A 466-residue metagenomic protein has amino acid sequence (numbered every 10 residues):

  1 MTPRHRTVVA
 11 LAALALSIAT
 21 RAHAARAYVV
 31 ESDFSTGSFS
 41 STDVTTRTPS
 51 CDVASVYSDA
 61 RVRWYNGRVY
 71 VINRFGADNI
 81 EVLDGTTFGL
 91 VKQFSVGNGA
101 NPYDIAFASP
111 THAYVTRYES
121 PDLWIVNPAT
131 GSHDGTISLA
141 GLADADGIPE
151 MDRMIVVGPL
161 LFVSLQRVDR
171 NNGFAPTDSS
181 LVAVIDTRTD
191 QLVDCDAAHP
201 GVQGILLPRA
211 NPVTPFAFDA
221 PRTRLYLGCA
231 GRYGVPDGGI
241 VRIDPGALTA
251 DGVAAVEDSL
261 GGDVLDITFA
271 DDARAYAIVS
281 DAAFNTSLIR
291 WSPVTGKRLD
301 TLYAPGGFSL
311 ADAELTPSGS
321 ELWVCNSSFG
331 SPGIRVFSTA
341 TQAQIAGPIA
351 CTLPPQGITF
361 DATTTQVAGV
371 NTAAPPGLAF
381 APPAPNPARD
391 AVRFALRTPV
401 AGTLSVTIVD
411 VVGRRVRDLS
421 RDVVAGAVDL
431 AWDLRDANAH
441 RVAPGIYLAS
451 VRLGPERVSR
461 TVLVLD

Functional and structural regions predicted by a protein language model:
R26-V30, R68-I72, H112-V115, L161-F162 (+3 more regions): Conserved beta-propeller blade signature
D33-T36, G76-D78, S120-D122, V168-N172 (+3 more regions): Short glycine/acidic-enriched loop and turn motifs that connect beta-strands
D43-T45, D84-F88, N127-G131, D186-D190 (+3 more regions): Short loop/turn segments that connect beta-strands within beta-propeller blades
V56-N66, A100-F107, D146-M154, L207-A217 (+3 more regions): Repeated scaffold domains used in trafficking and secretory/extracellular systems, primarily beta-propellers
S95-G97, I137-D146, L192-N211, G252-G262 (+2 more regions): Surface-exposed loop and turn segments in beta-propeller and other repeat-based domains that flank or scaffold
T177-T187, G238-P245: Beta-propeller blade signature
L315-P317, A368-V400, I408-R414, P444 (+1 more regions): Surface-exposed, proline-anchored Ser/Thr-rich loop/turn motifs
V423, A431, H440-D466: C-terminal tail/sorting-segment detector
